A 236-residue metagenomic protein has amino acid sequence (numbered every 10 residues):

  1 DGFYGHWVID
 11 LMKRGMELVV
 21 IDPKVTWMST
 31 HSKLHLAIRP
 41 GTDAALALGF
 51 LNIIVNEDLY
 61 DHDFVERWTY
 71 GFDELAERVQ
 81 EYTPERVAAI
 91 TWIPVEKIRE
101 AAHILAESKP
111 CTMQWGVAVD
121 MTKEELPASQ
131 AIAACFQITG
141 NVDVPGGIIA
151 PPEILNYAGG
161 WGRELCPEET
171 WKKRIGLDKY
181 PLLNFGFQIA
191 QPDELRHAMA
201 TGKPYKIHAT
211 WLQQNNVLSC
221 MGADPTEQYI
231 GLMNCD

Functional and structural regions predicted by a protein language model:
D1-E153, G176-D236: Cofactor-pocket helix-loop regions in the catalytic cores of large enzyme subunits
Y157-I175: Surface-exposed loop and adjacent secondary-structure segments within mature catalytic domains
